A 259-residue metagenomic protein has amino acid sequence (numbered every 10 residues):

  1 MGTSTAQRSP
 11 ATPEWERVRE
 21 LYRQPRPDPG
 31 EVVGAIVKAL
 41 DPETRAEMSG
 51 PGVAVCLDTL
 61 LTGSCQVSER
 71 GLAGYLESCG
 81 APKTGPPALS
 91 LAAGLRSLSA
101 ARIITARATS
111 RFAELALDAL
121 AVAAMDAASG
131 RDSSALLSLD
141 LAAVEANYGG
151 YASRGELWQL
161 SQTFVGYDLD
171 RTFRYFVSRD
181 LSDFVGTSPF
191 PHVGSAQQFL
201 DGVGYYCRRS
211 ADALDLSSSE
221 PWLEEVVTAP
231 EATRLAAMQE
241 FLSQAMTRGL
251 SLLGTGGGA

Functional and structural regions predicted by a protein language model:
M1-G50, S210-A259: Eukaryotic terminal intrinsically disordered regions
E14, V18-Y22, V32-I36, L40 (+14 more regions): Generic structural signal of hydrophobic/aromatic residues within well-ordered alpha-helices of folded domains
P42, G50, T62, S153-R154 (+2 more regions): Polar helix-capping/helix-linker motif
M48-G149, M238, L252-G257: Long acidic/polar interaction regions in large eukaryotic complex-forming proteins
I104-M238: Extended amphipathic alpha-helical regions
